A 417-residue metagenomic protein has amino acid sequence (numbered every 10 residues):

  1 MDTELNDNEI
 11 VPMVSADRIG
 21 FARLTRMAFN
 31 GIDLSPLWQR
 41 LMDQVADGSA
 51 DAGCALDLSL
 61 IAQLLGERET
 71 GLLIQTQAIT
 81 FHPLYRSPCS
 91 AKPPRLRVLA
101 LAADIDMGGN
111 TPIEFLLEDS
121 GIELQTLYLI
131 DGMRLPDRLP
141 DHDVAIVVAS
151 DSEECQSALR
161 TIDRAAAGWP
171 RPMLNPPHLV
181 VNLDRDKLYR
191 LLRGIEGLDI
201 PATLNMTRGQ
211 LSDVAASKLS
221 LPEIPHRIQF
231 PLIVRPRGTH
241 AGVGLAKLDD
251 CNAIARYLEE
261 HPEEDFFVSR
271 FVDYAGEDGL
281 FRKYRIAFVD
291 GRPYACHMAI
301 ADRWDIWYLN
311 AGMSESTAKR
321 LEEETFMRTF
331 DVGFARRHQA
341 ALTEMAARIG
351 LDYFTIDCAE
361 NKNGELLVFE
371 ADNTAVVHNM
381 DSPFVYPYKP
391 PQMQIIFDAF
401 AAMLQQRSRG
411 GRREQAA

Functional and structural regions predicted by a protein language model:
M1-P88: Alpha-helical protein-protein interaction scaffolds
L84-A100, D104-V214: Conserved N-proximal alpha/beta basic substrate-recognition cap immediately N-terminal to, or forming the N-lobe
L96-A100, L232, L245: Conserved hydrophobic helix-helix packing surfaces used for dimerization/oligomerization
S150-E153, R237-T239, T374: Short glycine-rich anion-binding loops that position phosphate/pyrophosphate groups of nucleotides and phosphorylated
L192-G194, P201-N205, S220-V243, E263-D278: ATP-grasp fold ATP-binding core
L232, Y294-A295, F354, L367-E370: Protein kinase-like catalytic core scaffold
L245-A341, M345: Phosphate-binding site of ATP-dependent enzymes
A347-L351, E360-A417: C-terminal active-site "lid" helix and adjoining low-complexity regulatory extension at the edge of ATP-using catalytic
